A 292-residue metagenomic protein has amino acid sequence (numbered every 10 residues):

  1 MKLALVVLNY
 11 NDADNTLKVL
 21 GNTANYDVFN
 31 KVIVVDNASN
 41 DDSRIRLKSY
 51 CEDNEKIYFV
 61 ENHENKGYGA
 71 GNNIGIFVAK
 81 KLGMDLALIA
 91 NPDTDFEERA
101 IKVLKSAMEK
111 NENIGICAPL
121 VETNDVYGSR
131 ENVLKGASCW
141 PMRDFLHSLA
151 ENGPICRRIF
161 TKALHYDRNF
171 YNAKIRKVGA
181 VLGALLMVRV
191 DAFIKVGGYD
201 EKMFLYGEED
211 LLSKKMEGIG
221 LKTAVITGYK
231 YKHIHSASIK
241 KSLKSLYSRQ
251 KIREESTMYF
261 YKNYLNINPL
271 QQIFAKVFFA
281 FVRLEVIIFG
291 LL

Functional and structural regions predicted by a protein language model:
A13, N22, D36-I45, E64: A conserved acidic beta->alpha catalytic loop
G21-N30: Short, acidic, metal-binding catalytic loop of nucleotide-sugar glycosyltransferases
N62-L82: Glycine-rich, basic loop-to-helix element that forms the pyrophosphate-binding segment of sugar-nucleotide handling
G83-D95: Short beta-strand-to-loop acidic/aromatic patch adjacent to the donor-nucleotide binding site
R99-V133: Conserved donor NDP-sugar-binding/catalytic core segment of glycosyltransferases
S138-V178: Short, flexible, basic/aromatic active-site loop/helix in glycosyltransferases
Y171-A173, G179-G198, K202-K230: A short, conserved alpha-helix in the catalytic core of glycosyltransferases
D210-L291: Active-site-adjacent helix/loop segment of glycosyltransferases that harbors family-specific signature motifs
